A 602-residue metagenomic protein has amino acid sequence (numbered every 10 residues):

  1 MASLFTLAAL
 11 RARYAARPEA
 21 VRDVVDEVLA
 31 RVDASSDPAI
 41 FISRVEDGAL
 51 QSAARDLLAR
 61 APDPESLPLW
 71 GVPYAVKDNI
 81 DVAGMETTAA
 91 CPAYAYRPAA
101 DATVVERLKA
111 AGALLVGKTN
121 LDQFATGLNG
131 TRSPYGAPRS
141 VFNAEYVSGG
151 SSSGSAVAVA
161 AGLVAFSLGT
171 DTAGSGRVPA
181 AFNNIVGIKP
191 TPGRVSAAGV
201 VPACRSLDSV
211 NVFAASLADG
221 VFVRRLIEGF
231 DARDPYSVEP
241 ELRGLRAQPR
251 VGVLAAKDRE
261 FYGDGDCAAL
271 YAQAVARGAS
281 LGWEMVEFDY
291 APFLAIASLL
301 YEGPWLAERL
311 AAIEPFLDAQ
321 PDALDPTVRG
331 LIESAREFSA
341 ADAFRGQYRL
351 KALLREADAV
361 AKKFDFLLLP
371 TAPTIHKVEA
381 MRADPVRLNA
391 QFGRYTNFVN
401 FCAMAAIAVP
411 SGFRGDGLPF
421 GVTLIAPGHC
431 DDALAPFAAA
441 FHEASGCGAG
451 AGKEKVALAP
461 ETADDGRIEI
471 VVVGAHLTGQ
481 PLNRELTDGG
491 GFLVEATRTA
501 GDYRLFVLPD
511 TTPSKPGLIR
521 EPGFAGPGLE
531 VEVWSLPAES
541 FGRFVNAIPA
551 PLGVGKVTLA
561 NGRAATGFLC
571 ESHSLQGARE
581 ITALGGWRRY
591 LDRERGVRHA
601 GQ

Functional and structural regions predicted by a protein language model:
M1-R55, G450-G452, V456: An N-terminal boundary/leader segment
A9-A15, L29-A30, N120, R246 (+2 more regions): Serine-dependent amide/ester hydrolase catalytic core
A20-D26, R55, G265-D289, I313-A319 (+1 more regions): Acyltransferase
L50-S52, R60-S133: Acidic/His- and Gly-rich active-site-bordering loop/insert found across diverse amide/peptide-bond hydrolases
P68-C91, Q248-L254, P304-D358, P410-P419: Short helix-loop capping/hinge segments that flank enzyme active sites or metal/cofactor-binding pockets
D101-A102, E106-R224, N400-T423: Short glycine/serine-rich loop segments
K189-A269, Q273, P292, R355 (+1 more regions): A short helix-breaking turn/cap at a secondary-structure junction
A439-A440, A444, A449-G601: Glycine-aromatic micro-motifs
